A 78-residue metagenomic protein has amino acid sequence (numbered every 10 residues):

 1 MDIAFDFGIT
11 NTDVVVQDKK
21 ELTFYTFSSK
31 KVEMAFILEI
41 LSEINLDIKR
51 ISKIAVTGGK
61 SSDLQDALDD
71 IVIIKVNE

Functional and structural regions predicted by a protein language model:
M1-D2, K53: Structural motif
D2-E39: Short glycine-rich, Thr/Ser-proximal phosphate-binding strand/loop in the N-terminal lobe of ATP-dependent enzymes
F36-K49: A short, N-terminal amphipathic alpha-helix
L46-E78: Short beta-strand-loop/turn "lid" adjacent to the catalytic site in phosphate-handling enzymes
